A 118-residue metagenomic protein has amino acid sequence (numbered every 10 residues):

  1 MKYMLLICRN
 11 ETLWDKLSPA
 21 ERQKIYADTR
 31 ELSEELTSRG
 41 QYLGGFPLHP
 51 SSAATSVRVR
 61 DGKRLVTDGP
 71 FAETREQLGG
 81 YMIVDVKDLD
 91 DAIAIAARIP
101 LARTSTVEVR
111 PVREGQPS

Functional and structural regions predicted by a protein language model:
M1-S118: Conserved, structured core segments of small domains
